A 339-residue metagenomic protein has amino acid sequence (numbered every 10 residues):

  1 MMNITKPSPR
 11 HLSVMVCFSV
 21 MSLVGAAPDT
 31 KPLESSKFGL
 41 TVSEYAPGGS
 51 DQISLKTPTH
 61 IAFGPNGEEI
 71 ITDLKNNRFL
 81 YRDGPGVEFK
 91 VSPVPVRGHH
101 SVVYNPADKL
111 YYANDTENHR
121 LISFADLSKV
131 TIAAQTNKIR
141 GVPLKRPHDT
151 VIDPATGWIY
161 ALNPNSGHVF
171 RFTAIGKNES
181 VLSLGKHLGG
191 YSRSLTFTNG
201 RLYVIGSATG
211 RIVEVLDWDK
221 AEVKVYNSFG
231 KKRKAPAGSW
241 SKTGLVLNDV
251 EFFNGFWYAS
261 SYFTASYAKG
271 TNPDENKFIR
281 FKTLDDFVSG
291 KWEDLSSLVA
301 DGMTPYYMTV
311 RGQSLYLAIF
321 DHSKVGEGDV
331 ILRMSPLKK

Functional and structural regions predicted by a protein language model:
T30-Q52, V130-P143, L182-L188, V223-T243 (+1 more regions): Surface-exposed loop and turn segments in beta-propeller and other repeat-based domains that flank or scaffold
Q52-P65, P95-P106, G141-P154, K186-N199 (+2 more regions): Beta-rich, blade/repeat-based domains predominating in secreted/periplasmic proteins but also intracellular
I71-K75, A113-E117, D153, A161-N165 (+3 more regions): Conserved beta-strand positions in repeat-built beta-propeller and related beta-rich domains
L80, R120-F124, G167-R171, G210-V215 (+2 more regions): Structural motif
D83-G86, A125-K129, T173-K177, D217-A221 (+2 more regions): Short loop/turn segments that connect beta-strands within beta-propeller blades
W240-T283: Loop/turn-rich, solvent-exposed surfaces of beta-rich toroidal or solenoidal domains
T304-K339: Blade-level signature of beta-propeller repeat domains, shared across WD40, Kelch, NHL, RCC1 and BNR/Asp-box propellers
